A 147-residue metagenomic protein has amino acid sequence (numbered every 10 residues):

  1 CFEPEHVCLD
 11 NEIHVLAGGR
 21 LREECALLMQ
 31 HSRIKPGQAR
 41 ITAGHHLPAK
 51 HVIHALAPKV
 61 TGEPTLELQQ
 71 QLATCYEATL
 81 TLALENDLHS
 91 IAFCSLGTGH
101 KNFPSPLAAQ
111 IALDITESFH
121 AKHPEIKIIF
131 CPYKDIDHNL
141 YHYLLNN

Functional and structural regions predicted by a protein language model:
C1-E85: Glycine-/small-residue-enriched capping loops at alpha/beta junctions
K59-N147: Phosphate/ribose-phosphate-bearing ligand recognition and processing surfaces, centered on ADP-ribose/NAD(+/P+) systems
